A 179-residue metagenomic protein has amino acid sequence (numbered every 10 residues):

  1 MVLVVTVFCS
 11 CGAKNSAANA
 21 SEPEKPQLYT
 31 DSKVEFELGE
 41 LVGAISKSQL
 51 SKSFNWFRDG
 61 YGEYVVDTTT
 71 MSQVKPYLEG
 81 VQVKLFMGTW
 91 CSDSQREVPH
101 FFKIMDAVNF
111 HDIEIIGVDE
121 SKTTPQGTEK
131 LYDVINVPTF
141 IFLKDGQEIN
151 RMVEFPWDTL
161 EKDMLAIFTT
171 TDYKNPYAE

Functional and structural regions predicted by a protein language model:
M1-V2: Sec-dependent signal peptide recognition, specifically the positively charged N-region followed immediately by
V7-S10: C-terminal motif of bacterial Sec signal peptides marking the signal peptidase cleavage site
G12-K14: Bacterial signal peptide processing site
A20-L78: N-terminal leader/targeting and pre-domain segments
V74-A107: Local sequence-structure signature of Cys/Sec-based thiol-disulfide redox active-site neighborhoods
V83-T89, F110-P125: Thiol-based oxidoreductase modules, predominantly thioredoxin-like and allied folds used for disulfide exchange
I116-N136, I141-F142, L165-F168: Thioredoxin-like thiol-disulfide oxidoreductase module
I141-E179: Non-catalytic, surface beta->alpha helical segment in thiol-disulfide oxidoreductase systems
